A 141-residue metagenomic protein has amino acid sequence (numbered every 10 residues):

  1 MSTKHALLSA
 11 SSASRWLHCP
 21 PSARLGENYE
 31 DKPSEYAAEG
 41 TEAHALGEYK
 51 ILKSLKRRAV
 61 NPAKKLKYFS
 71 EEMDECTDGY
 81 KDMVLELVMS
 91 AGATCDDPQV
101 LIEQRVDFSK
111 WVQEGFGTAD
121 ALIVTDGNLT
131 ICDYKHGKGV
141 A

Functional and structural regions predicted by a protein language model:
M1-V124, N128-L129: Metal-dependent nuclease catalytic cores that hydrolyze phosphodiester bonds in DNA/RNA, characterized by
Y134-A141: Short beta-strand-loop-alpha-helix junction that forms the active-site gateway of nucleic-acid-processing nucleases
